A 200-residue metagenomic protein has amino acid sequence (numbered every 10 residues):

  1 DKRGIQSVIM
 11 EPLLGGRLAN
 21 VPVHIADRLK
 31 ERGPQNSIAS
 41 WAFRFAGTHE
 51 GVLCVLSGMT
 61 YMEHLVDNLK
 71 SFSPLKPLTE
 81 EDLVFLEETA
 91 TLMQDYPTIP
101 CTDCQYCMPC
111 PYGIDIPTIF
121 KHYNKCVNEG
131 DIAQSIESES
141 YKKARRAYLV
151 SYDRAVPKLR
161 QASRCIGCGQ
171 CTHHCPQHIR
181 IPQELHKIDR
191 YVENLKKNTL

Functional and structural regions predicted by a protein language model:
D1-L200: Structured C-terminal cap/extension of enzyme domains
